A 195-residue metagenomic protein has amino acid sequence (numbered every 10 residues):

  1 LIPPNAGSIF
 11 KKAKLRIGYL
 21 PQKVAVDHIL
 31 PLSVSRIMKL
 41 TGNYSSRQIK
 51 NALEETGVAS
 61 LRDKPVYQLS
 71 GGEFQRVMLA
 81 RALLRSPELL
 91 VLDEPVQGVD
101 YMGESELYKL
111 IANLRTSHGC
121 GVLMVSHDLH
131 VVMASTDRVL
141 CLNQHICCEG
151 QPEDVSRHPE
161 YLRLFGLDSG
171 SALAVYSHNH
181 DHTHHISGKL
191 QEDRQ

Functional and structural regions predicted by a protein language model:
S46-R62: Conserved ABC ATPase "signature" region
P65-L69, E73: Conserved ABC ATPase signature
S86: Conserved catalytic motifs of ABC-family nucleotide-binding domains
L90-E94: Catalytic Walker B motif of ABC-type/P-loop ATPase nucleotide-binding domains
S126-H127: H-loop/switch region of ABC-family ATPase nucleotide-binding domains
V139-Q151: H-loop (His-switch) and adjacent beta-strand-loop-beta switch element of ABC-type ATPase nucleotide-binding domains
R157-H158, L164-Q195: ABC ATPase nucleotide-binding domains
